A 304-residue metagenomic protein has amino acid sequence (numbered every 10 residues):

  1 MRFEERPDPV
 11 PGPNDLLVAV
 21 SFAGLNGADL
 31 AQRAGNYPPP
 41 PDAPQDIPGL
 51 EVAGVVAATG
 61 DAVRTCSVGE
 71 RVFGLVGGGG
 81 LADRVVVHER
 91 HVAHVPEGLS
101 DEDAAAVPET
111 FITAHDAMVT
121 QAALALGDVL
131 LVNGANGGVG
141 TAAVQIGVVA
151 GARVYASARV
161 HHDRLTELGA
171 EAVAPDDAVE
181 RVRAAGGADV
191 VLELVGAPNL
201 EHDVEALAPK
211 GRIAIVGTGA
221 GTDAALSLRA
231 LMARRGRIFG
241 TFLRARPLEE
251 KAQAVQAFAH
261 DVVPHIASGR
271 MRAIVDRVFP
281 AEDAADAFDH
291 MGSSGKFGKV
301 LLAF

Functional and structural regions predicted by a protein language model:
E5-A53: N-terminal glycine-rich beta->alpha transition that marks the start or flank of a dinucleotide-binding site
A31, R71-G134: NAD(P)H dinucleotide-binding glycine-rich loop of Rossmann-like/cofactor-binding domains, especially the beta1-alpha1
A53-G77: A glycine-/small-residue-rich N-terminal strand-loop-strand element that serves as the cofactor-binding glycine loop
A105-D176, R181: Mid-domain Rossmann-like dinucleotide-binding core that forms the NAD(H)/NADP(H) cofactor-binding site
A135, V195, T218: NAD(P)H cofactor-binding loop motif with strongest signal on the N-terminal glycine-rich segment
R153, P198-R270, A303-F304: Glycine-rich phosphate-binding loop and adjacent beta-alpha segment of Rossmann(oid) nucleotide-cofactor-binding
R270-I274, A285-F304: C-terminal capping/lid region of NAD(P)-dependent oxidoreductase domains
